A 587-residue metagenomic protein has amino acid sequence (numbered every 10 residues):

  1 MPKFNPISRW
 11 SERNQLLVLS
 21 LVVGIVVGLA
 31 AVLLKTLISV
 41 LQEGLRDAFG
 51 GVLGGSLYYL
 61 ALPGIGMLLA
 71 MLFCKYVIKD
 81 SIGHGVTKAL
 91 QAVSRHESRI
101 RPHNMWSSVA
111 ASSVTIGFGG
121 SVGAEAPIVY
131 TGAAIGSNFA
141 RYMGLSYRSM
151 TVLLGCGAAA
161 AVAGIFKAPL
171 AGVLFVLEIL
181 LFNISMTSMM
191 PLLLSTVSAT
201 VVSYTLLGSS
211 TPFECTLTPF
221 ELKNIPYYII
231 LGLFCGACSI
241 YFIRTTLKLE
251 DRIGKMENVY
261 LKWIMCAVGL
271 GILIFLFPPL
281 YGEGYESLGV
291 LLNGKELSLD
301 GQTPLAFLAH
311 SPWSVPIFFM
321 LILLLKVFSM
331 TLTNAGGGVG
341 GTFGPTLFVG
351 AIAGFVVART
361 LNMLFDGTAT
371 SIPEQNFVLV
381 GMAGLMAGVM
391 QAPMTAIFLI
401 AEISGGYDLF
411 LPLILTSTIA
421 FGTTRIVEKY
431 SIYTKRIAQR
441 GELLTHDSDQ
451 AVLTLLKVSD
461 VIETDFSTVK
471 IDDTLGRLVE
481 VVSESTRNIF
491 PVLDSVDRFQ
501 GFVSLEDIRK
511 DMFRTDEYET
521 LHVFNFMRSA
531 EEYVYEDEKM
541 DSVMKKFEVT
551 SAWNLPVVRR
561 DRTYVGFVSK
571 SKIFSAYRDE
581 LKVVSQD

Functional and structural regions predicted by a protein language model:
M1-L455, S459-D465, V469-F490, D494-Q500 (+3 more regions): Alpha-helical transmembrane segments and immediately membrane-proximal extracytoplasmic
P191, E463, K510-R514, R528 (+2 more regions): Phosphate-coordinating loops and pocket residues in cytosolic domains that bind phosphorylated ligands
D465-V469, N525, A530-Y533: Structural signal for short hydrophobic segments within the conserved structured cores of catalytic domains across
V469-T486, L493, M512-T515, E519 (+3 more regions): The conserved cystathionine-beta-synthase
F499-F502, T563-F567: Glycine-rich acetyl-CoA-binding "A-motif" of GNAT/NAT acetyltransferases
L505, T520-V523: Nucleotide-binding motor/catalytic cores of P-loop/tubulin-like NTPases across gene-expression machines
D507, N525, S569-K572: Ca2+-coordinating acidic residues in Ca2+-binding motifs
